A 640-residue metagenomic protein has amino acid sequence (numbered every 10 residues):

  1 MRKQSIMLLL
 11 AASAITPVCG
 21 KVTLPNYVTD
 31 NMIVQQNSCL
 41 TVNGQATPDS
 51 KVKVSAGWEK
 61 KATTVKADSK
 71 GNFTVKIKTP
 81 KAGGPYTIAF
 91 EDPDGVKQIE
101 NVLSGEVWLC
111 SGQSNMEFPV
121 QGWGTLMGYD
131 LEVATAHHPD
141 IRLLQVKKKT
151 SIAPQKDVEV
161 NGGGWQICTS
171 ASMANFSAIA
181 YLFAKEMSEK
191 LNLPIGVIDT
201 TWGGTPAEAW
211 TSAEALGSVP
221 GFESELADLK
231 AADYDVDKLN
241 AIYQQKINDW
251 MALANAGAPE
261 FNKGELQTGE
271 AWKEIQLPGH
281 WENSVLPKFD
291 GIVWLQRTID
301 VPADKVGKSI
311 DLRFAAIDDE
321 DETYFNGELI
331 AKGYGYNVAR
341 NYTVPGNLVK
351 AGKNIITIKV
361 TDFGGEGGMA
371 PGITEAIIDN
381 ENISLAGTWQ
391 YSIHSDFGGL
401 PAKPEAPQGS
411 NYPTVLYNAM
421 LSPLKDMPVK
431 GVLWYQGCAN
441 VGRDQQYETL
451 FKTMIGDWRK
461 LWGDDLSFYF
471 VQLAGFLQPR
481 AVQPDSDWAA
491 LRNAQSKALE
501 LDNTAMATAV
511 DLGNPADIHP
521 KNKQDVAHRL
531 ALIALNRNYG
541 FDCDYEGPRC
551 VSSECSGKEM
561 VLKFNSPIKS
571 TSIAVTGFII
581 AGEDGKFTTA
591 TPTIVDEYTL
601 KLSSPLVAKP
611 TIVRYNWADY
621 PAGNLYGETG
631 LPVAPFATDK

Functional and structural regions predicted by a protein language model:
G20-P48, V102-C110, E117, Q276-F289 (+2 more regions): Non-catalytic, glycine-rich low-complexity segments
K21-V22, Y27-E106, G364-E366: Ser/Thr-rich low-complexity repeats and stalk/linker segments
E59-A82, A316, T323-E375: Beta-strand-rich ligand-recognition modules
G83-P93, T357-I358, T611-A618: Short, aromatic- and glycine-rich surface loops/edge beta-strands on solvent-exposed regions
K97-I167, I198-N283, K353-V429: An acidic-aromatic loop/edge-strand motif
A227, K238-L277, R492-M560, P567-T576: Catalytic cores of secreted or luminal carbohydrate-active enzymes
W272, I299, K305-G327, I356-I358: Aromatic-lined ligand-binding clefts that engage carbohydrates, nucleic acids, or primary amines
P567-K640: C-terminal beta-sandwich/jelly-roll accessory domains of carbohydrate-active enzymes
